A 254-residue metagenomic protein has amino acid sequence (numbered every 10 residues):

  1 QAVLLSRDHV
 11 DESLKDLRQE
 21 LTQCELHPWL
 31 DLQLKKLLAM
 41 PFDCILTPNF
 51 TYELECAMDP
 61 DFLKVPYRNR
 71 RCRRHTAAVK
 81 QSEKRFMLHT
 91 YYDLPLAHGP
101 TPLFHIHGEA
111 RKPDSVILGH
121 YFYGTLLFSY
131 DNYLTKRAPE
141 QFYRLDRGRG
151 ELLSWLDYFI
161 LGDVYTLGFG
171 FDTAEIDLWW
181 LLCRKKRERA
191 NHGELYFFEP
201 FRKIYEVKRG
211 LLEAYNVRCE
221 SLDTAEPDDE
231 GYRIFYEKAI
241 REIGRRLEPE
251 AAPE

Functional and structural regions predicted by a protein language model:
Q1-Y67, D172, P227-Y232, R245-E254: Gly/serine-rich nucleotide phosphate-binding loop at the start of the catalytic core of nucleotide/ADP-ribose-handling
L5, G108-E109, L178-L181: Short, hydrophobic/amphipathic alpha-helical patches that form generic packing surfaces within helical domains
R7-D8, E12-K15, T101-E109, T135: A charged nuclease-like catalytic/ligand-binding cleft shared by nucleic-acid processing domains
H27-P28, F86, L145-G148: Short gly/ser/thr-rich secondary-structure transition/capping motifs
W29, R70-C72, L127-Y133, R189-H192 (+1 more regions): Glycine-rich loops and low-complexity Gly/Arg-rich segments that provide flexible linkers or classic glycine-based
K36-F128, D163: Extended, H/D-rich, highly charged conserved domains that either
M40-P41, Y92-G99, E151-E254: SIR2/sirtuin-family catalytic core signature
S115, Y123, L127-L161, T173: Acidic, metal/cofactor-coordinating or nucleic-acid-engaging core segments within structured domains
